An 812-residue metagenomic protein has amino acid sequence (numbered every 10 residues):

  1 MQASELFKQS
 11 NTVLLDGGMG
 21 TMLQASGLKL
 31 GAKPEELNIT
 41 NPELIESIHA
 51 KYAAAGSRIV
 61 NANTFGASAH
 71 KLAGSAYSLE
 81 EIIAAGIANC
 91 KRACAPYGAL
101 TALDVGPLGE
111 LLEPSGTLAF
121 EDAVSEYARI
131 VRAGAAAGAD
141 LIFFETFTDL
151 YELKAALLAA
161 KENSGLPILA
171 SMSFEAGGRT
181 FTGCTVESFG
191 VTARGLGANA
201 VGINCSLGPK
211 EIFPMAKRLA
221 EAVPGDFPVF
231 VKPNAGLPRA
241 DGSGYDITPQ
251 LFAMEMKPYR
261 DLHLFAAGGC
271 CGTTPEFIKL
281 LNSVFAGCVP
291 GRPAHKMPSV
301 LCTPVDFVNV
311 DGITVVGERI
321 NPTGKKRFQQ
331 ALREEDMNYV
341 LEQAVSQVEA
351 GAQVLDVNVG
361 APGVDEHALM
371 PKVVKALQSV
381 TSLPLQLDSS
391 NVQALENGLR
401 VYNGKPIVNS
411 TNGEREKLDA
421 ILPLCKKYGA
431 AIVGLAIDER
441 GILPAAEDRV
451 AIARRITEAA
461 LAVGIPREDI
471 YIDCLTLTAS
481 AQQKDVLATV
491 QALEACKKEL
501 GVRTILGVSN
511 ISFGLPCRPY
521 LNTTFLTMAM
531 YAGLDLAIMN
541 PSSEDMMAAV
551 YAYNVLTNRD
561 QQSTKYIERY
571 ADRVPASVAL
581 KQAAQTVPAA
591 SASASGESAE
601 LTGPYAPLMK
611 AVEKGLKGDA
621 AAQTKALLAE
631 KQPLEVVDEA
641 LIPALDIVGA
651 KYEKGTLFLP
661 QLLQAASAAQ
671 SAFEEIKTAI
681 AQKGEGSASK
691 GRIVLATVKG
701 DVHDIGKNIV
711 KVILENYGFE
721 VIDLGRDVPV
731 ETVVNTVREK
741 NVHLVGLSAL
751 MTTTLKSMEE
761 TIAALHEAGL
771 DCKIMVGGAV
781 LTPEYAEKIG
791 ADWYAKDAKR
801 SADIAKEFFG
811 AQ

Functional and structural regions predicted by a protein language model:
M1-D473, L477-Q812: Domain-level signal for soluble alpha/beta catalytic cores
